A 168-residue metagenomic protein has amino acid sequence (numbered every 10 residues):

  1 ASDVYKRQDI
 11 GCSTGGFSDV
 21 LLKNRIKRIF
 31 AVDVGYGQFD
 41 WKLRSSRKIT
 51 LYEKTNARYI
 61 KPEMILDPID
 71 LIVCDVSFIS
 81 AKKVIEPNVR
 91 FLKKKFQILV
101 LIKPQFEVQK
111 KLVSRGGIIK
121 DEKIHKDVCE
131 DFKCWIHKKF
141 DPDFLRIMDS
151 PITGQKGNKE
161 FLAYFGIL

Functional and structural regions predicted by a protein language model:
A1-Y5: Short, small-residue-biased leader/transition segments that mark boundaries at the very start of proteins
K6-G11: Conserved class I S-adenosyl-L-methionine
G15: Glycine-rich SAM-binding Motif I of class I
V20-R28: Conserved S-adenosyl-L-methionine
V32, Y36-D67, L71, V76-I79: S-adenosyl-L-methionine
I79-P87: A short, conserved alpha-helix within the catalytic core of class I
E86-F96: A short glycine-rich, Lys/Arg-flanked "PGG" loop and its adjoining helix->strand segment in the class I
P104-D121: Short, glycine-/aromatic-enriched active-site segment of Class I SAM-dependent methyltransferases
